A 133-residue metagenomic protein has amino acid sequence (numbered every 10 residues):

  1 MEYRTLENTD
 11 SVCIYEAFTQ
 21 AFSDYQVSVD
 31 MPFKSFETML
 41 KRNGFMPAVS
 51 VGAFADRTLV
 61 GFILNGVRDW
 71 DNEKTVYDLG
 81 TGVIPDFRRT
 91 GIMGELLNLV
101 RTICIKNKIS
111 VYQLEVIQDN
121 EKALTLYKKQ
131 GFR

Functional and structural regions predicted by a protein language model:
E2-E16: A short beta-loop-alpha structural element at the N-terminal edge of CoA-dependent acyl/N-acetyltransferase catalytic
Q26-S50, F54-D56, V60-V67: Active-site rim helix/loop that mediates acceptor-substrate recognition in acyltransferases
A48, E73, D78: Short coil/loop residues immediately preceding or within conserved phosphate-binding loops of NTP-utilizing enzyme
G66, G80-R89, I117: A short, internal acetyl-CoA/4′-phosphopantetheine-binding micro-motif in the GNAT/acyltransferase core
T75, C104-V116: Conserved GNAT acetyl-CoA-binding A-motif
V83-P85, R89-T102, K128-K129: Conserved acetyl-CoA-binding loop-helix of GNAT-fold acetyltransferases
I84, V111-L124: Conserved beta-strand-loop-alpha-helix junction that forms the acyl-donor binding cleft
E121, K129-R133: Surface-exposed beta-loop interaction hotspot
